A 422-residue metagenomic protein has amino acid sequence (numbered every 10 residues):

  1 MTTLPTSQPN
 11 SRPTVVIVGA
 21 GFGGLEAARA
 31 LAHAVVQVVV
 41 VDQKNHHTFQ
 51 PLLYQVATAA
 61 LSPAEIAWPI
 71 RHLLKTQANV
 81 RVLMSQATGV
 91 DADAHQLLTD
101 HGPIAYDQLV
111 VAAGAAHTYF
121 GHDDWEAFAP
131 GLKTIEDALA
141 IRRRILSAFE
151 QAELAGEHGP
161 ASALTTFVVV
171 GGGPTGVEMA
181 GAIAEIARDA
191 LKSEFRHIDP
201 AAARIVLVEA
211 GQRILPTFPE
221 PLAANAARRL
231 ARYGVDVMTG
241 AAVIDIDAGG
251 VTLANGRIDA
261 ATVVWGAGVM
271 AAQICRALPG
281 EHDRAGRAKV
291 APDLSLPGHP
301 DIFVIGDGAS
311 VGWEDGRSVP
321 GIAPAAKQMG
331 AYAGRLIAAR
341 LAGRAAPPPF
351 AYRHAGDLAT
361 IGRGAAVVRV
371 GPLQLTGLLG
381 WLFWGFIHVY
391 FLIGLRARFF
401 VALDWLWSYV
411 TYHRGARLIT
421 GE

Functional and structural regions predicted by a protein language model:
M1-R12, V80-V168, L253, V264: FAD-binding core/adjacent interface of flavoenzyme oxidoreductases
T2-L4, Y332-E422: C-terminal, flexible cofactor-proximal segment of oxidoreductases
T2-M84, F167, P174-F218, V264: Beta1-alpha1 glycine-rich phosphate/pyrophosphate-binding loop at the start of Rossmann-like nucleotide-binding domains
V16-V18, I104-A116, V243, V251 (+2 more regions): Short hydrophobic core segments
A78-G89, A184-P292, G298, A345: A Rossmann-like FAD-binding core segment of flavoenzymes
A127-E157, G249-T252, R257-Q328: FAD-site-proximal beta/loop scaffold in flavoenzymes
A161-F218, N225, D236-M238, P320-A339 (+2 more regions): Rossmann-like dinucleotide-binding core of oxidoreductases
